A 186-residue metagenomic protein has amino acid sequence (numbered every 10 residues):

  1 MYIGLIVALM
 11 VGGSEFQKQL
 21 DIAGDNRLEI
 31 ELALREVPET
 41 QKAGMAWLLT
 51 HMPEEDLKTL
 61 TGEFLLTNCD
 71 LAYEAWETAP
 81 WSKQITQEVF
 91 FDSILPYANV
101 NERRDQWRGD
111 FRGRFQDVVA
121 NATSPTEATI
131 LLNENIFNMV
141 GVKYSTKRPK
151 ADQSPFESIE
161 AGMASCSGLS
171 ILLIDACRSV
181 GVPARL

Functional and structural regions predicted by a protein language model:
Y2-G12: Hydrophobic h-region of N-terminal signal peptides that target proteins for export in Gram-negative bacteria
G4-L5, K18, E160: A residue-level detector for conformationally permissive "hinge/kink" positions
L5-V7, F137, V182: Residue-level marker of positions within ordered structural domains that often coincide with functionally constrained
V11-A23, L28: Mature N-terminal, pre-catalytic/accessory segment of carbohydrate-active enzymes
E15-K18, A151, S167: Sparse, context-dependent recognition of short Cys/His-centered cofactor- or disulfide-binding micro-motifs
N26, S124, A164-S165: Intrinsic-disorder/low-complexity, polar/charged segments
E31-L32, E39-A161: Secondary-structure boundary elements
I159-L186: Cysteine-centered nucleophilic/redox motifs
